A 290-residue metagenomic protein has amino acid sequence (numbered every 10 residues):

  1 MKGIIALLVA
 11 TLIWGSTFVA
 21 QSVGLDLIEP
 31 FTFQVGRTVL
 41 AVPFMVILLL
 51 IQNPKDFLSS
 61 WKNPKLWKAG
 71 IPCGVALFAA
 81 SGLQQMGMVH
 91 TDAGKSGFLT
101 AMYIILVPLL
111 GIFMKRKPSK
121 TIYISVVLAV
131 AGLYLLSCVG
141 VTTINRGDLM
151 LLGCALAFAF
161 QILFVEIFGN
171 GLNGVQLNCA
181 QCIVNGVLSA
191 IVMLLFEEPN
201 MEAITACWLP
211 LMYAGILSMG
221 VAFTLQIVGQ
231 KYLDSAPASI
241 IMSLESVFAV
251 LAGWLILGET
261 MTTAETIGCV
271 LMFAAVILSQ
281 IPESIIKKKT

Functional and structural regions predicted by a protein language model:
M1-G36, V75, A79, L83 (+2 more regions): Glycine-/small-residue-enriched transmembrane alpha-helix faces in small-molecule transporters and effluxers
M1-L12, V42-P72, H90, I112-Y123 (+5 more regions): Membrane-interface interhelical linkers
I13-P43, D92-K95, F160-N185, E198-P199 (+1 more regions): Juxtamembrane helix-loop-helix junctions in multi-pass membrane proteins
G15, V19, G74, F78 (+8 more regions): Hydrophobic/small/kink-forming positions within alpha-helical transmembrane segments of polytopic membrane proteins
Q34-G36, S96-M102, V165-V187, M219-L255: Helix-helix packing/entry segments at the starts of transmembrane helices
T38-V39, L50, C207-L209, M242-T290: C-terminal-most transmembrane helix of multi-pass membrane proteins
F44-L49, Y103-I124, V247-I267: C-terminal transmembrane-helix exit sites in multi-pass transporters
M45, P118-C138, C154, F158 (+3 more regions): Hydrophobic transmembrane alpha-helices of multi-pass small-molecule transport proteins
